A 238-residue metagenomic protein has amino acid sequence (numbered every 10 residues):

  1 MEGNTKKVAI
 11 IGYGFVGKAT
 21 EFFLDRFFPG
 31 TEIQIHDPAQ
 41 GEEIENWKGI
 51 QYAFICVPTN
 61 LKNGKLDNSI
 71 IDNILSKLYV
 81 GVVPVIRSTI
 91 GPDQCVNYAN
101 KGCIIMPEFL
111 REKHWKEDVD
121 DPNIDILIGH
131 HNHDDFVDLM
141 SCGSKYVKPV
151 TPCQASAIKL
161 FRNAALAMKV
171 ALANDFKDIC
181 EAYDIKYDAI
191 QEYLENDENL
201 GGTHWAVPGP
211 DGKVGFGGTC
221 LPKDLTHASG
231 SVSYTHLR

Functional and structural regions predicted by a protein language model:
M1-K48: NAD(P)+-binding Rossmann beta1-loop-alpha1 motif at the extreme N-terminus of oxidoreductases
G14-V16, T89-D93, L166: Gly/Ser/Thr-rich loops at beta-strand to alpha-helix junctions that form or flank small-molecule/cofactor-binding
E45-L78: Rossmann-like NAD(P)-binding element
V57, V83-S156, A228: Rossmann-fold dinucleotide-binding core
D118-I126, C153-N163, H204-F216: Helix-loop-beta segment of a Rossmann-like dinucleotide-binding subdomain
V137, K145-D197: Active-site-lining helix/loop region of Rossmann-like oxidoreductase modules
Y187-V232: C-terminal substrate-binding/catalytic lobe of Rossmann-fold NAD(P)-dependent oxidoreductases
T235-H236: Conserved small/polar residues in nucleotide/adenosyl-binding loops
